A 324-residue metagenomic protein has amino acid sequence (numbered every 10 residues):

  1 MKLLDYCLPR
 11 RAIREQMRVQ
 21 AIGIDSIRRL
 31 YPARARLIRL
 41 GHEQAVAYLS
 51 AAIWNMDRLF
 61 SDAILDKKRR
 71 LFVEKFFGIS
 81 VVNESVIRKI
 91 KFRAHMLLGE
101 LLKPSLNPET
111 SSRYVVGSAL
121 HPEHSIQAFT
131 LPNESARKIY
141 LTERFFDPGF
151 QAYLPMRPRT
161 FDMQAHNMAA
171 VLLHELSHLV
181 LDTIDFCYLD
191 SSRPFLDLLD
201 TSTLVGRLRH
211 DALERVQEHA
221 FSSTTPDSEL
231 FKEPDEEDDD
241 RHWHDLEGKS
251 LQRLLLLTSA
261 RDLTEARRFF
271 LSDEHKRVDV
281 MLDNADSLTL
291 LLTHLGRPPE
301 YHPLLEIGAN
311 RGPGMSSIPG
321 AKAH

Functional and structural regions predicted by a protein language model:
M1-A169, L179-H324: Predominantly extracellular/secreted Zn2+-dependent metalloproteases
E175: Walker B catalytic acidic pair
